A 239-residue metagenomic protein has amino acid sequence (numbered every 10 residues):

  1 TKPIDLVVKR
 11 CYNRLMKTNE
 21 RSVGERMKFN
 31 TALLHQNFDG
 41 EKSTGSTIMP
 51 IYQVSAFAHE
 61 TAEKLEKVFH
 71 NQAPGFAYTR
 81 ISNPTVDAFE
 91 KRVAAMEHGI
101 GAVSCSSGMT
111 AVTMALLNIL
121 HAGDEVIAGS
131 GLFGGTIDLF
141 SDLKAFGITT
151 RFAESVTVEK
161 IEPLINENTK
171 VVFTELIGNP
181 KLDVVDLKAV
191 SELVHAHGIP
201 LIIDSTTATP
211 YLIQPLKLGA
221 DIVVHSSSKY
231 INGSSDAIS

Functional and structural regions predicted by a protein language model:
P3: Cationic, low-complexity basic patches in intrinsically disordered or flexible, solvent-exposed regions
Y12, M16-A73: N-terminal glycine-rich, Lys/His-bearing helix-loop that initiates the first secondary-structure elements of many
S22, D39, A102-S239: Conserved PLP-enzyme active-site core in the AAT-like
L34, Y78, I231: Short clusters of hydrophobic/aromatic residues that line enzyme substrate/ligand-binding pockets
S43, E60-T61, L65-V68, A73 (+2 more regions): Active-site C-terminal subdomain of aminotransferase-like
A56, T61-T110, G135-D142: Conserved N-terminal alpha-helix of the aminotransferase class I/II PLP-enzyme fold
